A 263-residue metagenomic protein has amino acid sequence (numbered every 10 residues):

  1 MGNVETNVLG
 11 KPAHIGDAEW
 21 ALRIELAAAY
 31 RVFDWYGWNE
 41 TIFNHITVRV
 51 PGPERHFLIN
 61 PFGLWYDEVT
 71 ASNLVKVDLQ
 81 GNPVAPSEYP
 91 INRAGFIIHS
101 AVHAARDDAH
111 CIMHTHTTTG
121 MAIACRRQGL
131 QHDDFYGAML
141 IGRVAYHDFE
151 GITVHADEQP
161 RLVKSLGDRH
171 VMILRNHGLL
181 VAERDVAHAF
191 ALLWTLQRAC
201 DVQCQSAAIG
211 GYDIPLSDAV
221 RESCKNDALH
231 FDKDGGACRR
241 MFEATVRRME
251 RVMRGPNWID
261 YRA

Functional and structural regions predicted by a protein language model:
M1-A263: Glycine-rich flexible loops
